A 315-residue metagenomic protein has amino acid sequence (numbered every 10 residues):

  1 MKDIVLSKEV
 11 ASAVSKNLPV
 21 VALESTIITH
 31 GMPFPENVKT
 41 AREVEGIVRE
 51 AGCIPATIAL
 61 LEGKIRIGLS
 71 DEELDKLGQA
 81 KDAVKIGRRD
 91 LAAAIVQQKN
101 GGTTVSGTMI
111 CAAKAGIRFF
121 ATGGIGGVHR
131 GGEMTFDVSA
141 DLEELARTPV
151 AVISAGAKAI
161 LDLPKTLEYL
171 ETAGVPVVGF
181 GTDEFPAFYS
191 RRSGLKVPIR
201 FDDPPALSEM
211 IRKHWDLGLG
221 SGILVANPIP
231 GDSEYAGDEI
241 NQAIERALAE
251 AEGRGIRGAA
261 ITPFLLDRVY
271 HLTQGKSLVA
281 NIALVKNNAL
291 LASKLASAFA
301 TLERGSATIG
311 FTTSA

Functional and structural regions predicted by a protein language model:
M1-N17: N- or domain-start disorder-to-order transition segments that initiate the globular core
S12-S15, V20-V21, E50, C111-K114 (+6 more regions): Solvent-exposed alpha-helices and their adjacent loops that cap or buttress functional pockets in soluble metabolic
V21-L23, P55-L60, G101, F119-G124 (+5 more regions): General beta-strand structural signal in soluble alpha/beta enzymes
S25, H30-M32, V38-A94, D216-D232 (+2 more regions): Glycine-rich nucleotide/cofactor/substrate-binding loop typically near the N-terminus or early in the first domain
P35-A41, E73-G78, G127-A146, Y169: A glycine- and small-aliphatic-rich helix-loop capping segment at beta-alpha/alpha-beta transitions that lines
G102-V105, E133-A146, V150-E171, P205-E209: Active-site glycine-rich loop that binds ribose-phosphate moieties when present
R191-D216: Anionic-ligand binding region
L219-N287: A C-terminal functional module that forms or caps the active site or interfaces directly with catalytic machinery
